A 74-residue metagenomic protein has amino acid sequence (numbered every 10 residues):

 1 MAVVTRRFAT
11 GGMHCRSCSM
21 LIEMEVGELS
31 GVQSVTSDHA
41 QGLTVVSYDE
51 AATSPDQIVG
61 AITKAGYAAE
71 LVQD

Functional and structural regions predicted by a protein language model:
M1-D74: Flexible metal-binding regulatory segments at protein termini and peripheral loops
